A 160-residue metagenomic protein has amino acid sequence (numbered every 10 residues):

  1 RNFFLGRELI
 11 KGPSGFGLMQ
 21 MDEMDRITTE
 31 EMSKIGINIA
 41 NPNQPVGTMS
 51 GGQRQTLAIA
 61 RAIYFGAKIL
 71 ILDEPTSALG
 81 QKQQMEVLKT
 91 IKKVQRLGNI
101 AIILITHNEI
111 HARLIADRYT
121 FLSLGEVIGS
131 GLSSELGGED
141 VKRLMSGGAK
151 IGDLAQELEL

Functional and structural regions predicted by a protein language model:
R1-L160: Glycine-rich phosphate-binding loops of nucleotide-dependent enzymes
